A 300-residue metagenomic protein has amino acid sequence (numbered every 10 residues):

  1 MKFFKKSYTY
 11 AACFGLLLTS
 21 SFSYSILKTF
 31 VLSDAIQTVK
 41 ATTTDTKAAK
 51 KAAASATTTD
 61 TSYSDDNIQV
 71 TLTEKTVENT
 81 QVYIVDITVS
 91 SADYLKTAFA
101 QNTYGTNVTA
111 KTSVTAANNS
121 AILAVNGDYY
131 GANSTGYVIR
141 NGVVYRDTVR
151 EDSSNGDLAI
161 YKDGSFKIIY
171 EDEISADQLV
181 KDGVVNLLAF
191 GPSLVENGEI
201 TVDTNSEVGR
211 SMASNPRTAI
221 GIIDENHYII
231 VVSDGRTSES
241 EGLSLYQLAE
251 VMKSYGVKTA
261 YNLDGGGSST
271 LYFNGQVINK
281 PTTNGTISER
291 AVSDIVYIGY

Functional and structural regions predicted by a protein language model:
K2-E151, K167-I168: Zymogen propeptides
Y63, Y130-S211: Active-site-adjacent helix-turn-beta-strand microarchitecture at beta-sheet edges that either contains or buttresses
T80-V82, A92, N118-S120, S153-N155 (+4 more regions): Extracytoplasmic
T88-S91, I160-F166, N197, I222-N226 (+2 more regions): Short acidic-glycine loop/turn motifs at beta-strand connectors
A100-G105, D172-A176, S233-T237: Short, solvent-exposed aromatic-acidic interface loops
Y104, L263-T270: Small/polar glycine-rich anion-binding or flexible loop at a beta-alpha turn
I122-N126, D157-I160, K167, G221 (+2 more regions): Structural recognition of the beta-strand scaffold that forms the well-ordered cores of secreted hydrolase catalytic
S134-D152, N205-K258, S268-Y300: Conserved, well-ordered active-site substructure
